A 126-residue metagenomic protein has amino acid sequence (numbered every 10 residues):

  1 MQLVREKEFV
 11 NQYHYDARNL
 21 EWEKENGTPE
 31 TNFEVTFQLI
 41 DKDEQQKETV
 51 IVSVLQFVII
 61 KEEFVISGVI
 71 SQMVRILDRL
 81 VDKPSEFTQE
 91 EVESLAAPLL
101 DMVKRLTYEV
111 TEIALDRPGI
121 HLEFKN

Functional and structural regions predicted by a protein language model:
M1-A97, I113-N126: N-terminal intrinsically disordered, cationic/polar leader segments that include organellar targeting peptides
